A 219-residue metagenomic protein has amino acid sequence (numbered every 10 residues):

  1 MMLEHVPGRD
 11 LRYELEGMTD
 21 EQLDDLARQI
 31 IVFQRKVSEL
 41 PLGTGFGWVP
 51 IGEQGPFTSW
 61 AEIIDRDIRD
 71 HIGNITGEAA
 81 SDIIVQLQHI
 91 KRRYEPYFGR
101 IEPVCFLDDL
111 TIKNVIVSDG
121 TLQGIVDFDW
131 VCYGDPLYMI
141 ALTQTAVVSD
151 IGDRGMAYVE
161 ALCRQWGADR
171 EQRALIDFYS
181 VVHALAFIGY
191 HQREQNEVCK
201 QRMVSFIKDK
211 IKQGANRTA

Functional and structural regions predicted by a protein language model:
M1, P50-P96: Active-site catalytic-loop/activation-segment of kinase and kinase-like phosphoryl-transfer enzymes
M1-T58: ATP-binding pocket architecture of kinase catalytic cores
L3-M18, E39, D65-D70, V181-V198: A glycine-centered beta->alpha junction motif in the catalytic cores of kinase/phosphotransferase enzymes
E4, I30, Q34-V37, I64 (+6 more regions): Generic structural signal for small/hydrophobic residues in well-ordered secondary structure, especially within
V37, Q88-I140: Active-site acidic catalytic loop and adjacent metal/ATP-binding pocket of ATP-dependent phosphoryl transfer enzymes
G47-P50, C105-D108, I125-V126, Q144 (+2 more regions): Short beta-strand segments
L137-A168, S180-E197: Active-site activation/catalytic loop segments of kinase-like enzymes and analogous catalytic loops in related
I211-A219: Regulatory N- and C-terminal appendages and interdomain linkers associated with kinase/kinase-like NTP transferase
